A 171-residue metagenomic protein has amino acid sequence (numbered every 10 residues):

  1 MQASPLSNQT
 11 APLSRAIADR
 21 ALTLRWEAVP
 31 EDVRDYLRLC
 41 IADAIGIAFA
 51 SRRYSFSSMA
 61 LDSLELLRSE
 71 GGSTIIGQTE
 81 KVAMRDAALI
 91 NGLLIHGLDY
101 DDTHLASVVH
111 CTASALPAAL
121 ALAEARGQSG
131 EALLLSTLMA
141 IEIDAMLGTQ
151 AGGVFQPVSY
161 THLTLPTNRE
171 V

Functional and structural regions predicted by a protein language model:
M1-V109, G130: Terminal-appendage/accessory-domain detector
A28-V29, A123-E131, A151-V154: Inter-helical turn/loop segments and adjacent helix faces that build the functional surface of alpha-helical bundle
A44-S51, C111-A132, R169: Alpha-helical support elements that line or immediately flank enzyme active sites and cofactor-binding pockets
I95-H104, M146-V158: Glycine/charged-rich beta-loop-alpha catalytic/anionic-binding loops adjacent to active sites
A106-T112, S159-Y160: Short helix-coil transition sites and intra-membrane helix breaks within transmembrane domains of multi-pass
E131-I141: Beta-strand segments within the central parallel beta-sheet cores of soluble alpha/beta enzyme folds
M139-M146, L163: Short, conserved phosphate-binding/catalytic loop or strand-edge motifs used in phosphoryl-/nucleotidyl-transfer
T161-T167: Conserved small/polar residues in nucleotide/adenosyl-binding loops
